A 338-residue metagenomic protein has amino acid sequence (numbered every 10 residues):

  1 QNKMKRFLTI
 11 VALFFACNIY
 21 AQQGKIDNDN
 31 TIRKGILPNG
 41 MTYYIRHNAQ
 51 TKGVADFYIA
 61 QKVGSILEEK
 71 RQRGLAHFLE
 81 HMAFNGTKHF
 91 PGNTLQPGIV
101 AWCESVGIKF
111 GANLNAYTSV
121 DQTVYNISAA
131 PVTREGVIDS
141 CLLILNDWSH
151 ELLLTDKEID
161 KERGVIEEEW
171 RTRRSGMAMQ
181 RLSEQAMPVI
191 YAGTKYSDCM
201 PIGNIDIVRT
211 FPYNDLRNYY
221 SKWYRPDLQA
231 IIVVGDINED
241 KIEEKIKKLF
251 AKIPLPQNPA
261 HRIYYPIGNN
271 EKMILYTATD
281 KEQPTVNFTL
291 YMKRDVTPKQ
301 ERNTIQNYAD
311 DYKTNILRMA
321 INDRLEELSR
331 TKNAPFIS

Functional and structural regions predicted by a protein language model:
Q1-Q23: Bacterial Sec-dependent N-terminal signal peptides
R6, Q23, A230-N287: An aromatic/glycine/proline-enriched structural segment found at the starts of mature extracellular/organellar domains
K25-Y58: Mature N-terminal segment immediately following signal peptide/propeptide cleavage in secreted/periplasmic
D56-S128, Y191, D198-I202, M319-S338: M16/MPP (pitrilysin/insulinase) zinc-metallopeptidase core fold and M16-derived inactive scaffolds
M82-T87, A116-D121, V137-I144, W148 (+5 more regions): Scaffold signal of the M16-like zinc-metallopeptidase fold and its non-catalytic homologs
L95-A101, L153-R171, N238, Q257-E271 (+1 more regions): Acidic/histidine-enriched alpha-helical segments
A260-L325: His/Glu-based metal-binding/catalytic segments typifying zinc-dependent metallopeptidases
